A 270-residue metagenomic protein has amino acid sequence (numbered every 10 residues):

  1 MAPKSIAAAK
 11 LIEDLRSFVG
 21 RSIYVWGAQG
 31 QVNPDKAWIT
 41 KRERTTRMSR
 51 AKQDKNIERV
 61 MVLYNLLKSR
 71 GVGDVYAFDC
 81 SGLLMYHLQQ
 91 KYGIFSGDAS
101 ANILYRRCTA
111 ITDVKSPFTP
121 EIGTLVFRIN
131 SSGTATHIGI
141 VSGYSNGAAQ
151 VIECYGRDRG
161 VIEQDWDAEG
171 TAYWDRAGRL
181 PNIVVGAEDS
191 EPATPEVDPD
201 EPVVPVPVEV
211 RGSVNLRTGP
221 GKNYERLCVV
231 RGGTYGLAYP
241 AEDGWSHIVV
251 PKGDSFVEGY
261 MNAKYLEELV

Functional and structural regions predicted by a protein language model:
M1-K91, I152-C154, P181: N-terminal capping segments
A2-I12, G73, Y92-Q164, Y173: ...with weaker cross-activation on analogous glycine-rich loops/strands in unrelated enzymes
D113-V114, G221-L227, S255: Short, solvent-exposed loop/turn positions at domain surfaces that link secondary-structure elements or cap domain
T119-I122, E225-T234: Residue-level recognition of short, solvent-exposed, well-ordered loop/turn junctions that link secondary-structure
E169-V203: Low-complexity, Gly/Ser/Thr/Pro-rich intrinsically disordered linker/tail segments
D189-N215, V229-G232, P240-E242, E267-V270: SH3-family beta-barrel domains
R217-G219: Core beta-strand residues in small-molecule sensory/regulatory alpha/beta domains
V229-Y265: SH3/SH3-like beta-barrel superfamily modules
